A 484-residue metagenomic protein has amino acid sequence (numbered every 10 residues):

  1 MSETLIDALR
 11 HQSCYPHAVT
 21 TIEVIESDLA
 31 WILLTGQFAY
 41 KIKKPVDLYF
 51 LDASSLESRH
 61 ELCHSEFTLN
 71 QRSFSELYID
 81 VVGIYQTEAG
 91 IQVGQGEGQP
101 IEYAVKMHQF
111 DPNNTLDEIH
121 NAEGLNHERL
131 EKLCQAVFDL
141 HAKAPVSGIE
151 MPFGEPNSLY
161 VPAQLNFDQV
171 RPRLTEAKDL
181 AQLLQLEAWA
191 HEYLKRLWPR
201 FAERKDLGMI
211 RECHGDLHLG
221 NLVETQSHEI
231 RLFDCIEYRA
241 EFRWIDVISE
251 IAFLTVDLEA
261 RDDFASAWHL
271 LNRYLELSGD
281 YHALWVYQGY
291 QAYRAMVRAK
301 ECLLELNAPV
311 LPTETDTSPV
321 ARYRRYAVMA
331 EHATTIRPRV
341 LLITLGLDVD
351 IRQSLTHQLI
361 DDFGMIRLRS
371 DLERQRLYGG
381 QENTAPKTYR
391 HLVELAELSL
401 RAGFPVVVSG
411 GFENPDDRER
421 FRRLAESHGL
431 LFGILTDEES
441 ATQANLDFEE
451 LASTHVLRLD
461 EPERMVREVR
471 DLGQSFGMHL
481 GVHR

Functional and structural regions predicted by a protein language model:
M1-K106, D111, T115, Q226-I230 (+1 more regions): Conserved NTP-binding catalytic cores of kinases and kinase-like/nucleotidyltransferase enzymes across multiple kinase
F50-E57, V93-E97, V105-L219, V223-V340: ATP-dependent phospho-/nucleotidyl transfer catalytic cores
Y238-I245, L258-R261, L377-R390, G410-D416: Short, contiguous acidic/charged loop-to-helix segments that flank catalytic cores in large enzymes
L341-I360: Glycine-rich phosphate-binding P-loop
H357-F404, A441-T442: Conserved substrate/cofactor phosphate-moiety recognition/catalytic segment in nucleotide-dependent phosphotransferases
A402-S409, L430-G433: Loop/turn-to-beta-strand initiation segments
E426-T442: Conserved phosphate-donor/acceptor-positioning beta-strand/loop module used by diverse small-molecule
L446-R484: NTP-dependent small-molecule kinase module
